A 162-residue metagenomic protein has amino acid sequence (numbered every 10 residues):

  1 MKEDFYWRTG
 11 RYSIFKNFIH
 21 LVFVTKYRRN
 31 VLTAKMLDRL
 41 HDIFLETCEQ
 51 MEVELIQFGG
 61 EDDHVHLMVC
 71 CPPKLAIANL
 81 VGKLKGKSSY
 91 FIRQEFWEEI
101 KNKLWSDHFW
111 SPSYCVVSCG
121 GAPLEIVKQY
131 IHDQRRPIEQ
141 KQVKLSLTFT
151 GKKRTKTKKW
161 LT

Functional and structural regions predicted by a protein language model:
M1-T162: Basic nucleic-acid-binding interfaces
